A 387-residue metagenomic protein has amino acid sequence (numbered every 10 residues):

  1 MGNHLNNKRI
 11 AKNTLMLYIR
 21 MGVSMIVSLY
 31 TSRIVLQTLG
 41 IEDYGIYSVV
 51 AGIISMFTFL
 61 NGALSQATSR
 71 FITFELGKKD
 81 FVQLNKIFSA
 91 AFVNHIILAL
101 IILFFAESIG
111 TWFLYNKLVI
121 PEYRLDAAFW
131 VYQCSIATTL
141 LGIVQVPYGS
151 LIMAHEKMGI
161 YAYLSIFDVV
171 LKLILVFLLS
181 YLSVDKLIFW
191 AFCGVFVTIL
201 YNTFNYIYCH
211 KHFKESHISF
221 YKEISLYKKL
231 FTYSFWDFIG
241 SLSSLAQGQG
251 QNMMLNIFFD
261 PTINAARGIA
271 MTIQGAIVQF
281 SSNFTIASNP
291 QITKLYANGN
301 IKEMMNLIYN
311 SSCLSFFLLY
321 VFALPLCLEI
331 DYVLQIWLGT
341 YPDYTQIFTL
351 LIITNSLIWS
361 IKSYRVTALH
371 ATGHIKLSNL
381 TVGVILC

Functional and structural regions predicted by a protein language model:
M1-I10, L187-A191, N205-G248, Q291-N306: Interhelical loop/hinge segments that connect adjacent transmembrane helices in multipass membrane
H4, W112-C134, C327-W359: Interfacial segments at transmembrane-helix termini and the short loops linking adjacent helices
R9-F74, L103-E107, K172-L173, T232-T262 (+1 more regions): Signature of the first transmembrane helix
K12-S24, G62-Y115, D126-I136, K302-A323 (+1 more regions): Membrane-water interface segments that mark the loop-to-transmembrane alpha-helix transition
R20, Q133, A162-K211, Y233 (+2 more regions): Hydrophobic alpha-helical transmembrane segments
G45-N61, A90-V93, L200, F235-F238 (+4 more regions): Alpha-helical transmembrane segments of polytopic membrane transporters and translocases
G62-K78, A154, F213-K214, A270 (+2 more regions): Helix-loop junctions and terminal segments of transmembrane helices in multi-pass membrane transport/translocation
A137-F167, I188, C209, I353-V384: Membrane-interface junctions at transmembrane-helix termini in multi-pass inner-membrane proteins
